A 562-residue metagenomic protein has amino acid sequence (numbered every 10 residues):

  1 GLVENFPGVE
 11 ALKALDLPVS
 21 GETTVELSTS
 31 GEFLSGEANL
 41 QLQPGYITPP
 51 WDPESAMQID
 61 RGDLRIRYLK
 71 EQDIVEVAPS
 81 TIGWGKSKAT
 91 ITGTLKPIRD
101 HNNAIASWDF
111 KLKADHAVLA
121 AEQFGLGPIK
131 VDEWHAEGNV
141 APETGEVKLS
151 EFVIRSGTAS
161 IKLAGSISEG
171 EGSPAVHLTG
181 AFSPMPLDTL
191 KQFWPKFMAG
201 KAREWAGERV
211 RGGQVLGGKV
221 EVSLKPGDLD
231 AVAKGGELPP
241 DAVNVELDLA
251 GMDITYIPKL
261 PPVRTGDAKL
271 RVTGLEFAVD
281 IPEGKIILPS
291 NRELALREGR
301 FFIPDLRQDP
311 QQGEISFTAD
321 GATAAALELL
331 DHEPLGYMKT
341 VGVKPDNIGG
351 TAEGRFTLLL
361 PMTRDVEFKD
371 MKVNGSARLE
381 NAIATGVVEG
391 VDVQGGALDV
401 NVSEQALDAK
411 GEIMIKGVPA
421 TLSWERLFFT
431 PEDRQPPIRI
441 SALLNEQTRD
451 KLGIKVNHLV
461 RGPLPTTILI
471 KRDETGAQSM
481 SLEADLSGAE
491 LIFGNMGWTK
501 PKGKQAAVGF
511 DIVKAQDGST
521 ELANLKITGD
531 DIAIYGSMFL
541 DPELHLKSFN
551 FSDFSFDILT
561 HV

Functional and structural regions predicted by a protein language model:
G1-F33, N39-K88, T94-F152, H177-I254 (+4 more regions): Extended amphipathic, helix-rich lipid-handling scaffolds
L34, P240-D241, V263-G266, D370-M371 (+2 more regions): Short "repeat-start/strand-capping" segments in structured domains, especially the N-termini of parallel beta-helix
Q72-V75, K86-A89, T144-V147, T158-I161 (+5 more regions): Coil-to-beta-strand transition motifs
W84-K86, S156-T158, N291, I415-G417 (+1 more regions): Glycine-centered tight beta-turn/hairpin loop motif at sheet-sheet or coil-to-beta transitions
G93-T94, G165, S537: Short, T/G/N/S-enriched strand-turn elements that build extracellular solenoid repeat scaffolds
V147-L149, I161-L163, L247, G266 (+5 more regions): Extended, hydrophobic alpha-helical segments in both membrane/secreted and soluble proteins
Y256-K259, T385-V387: Surface-exposed loop/turn positions within long extracellular repeat scaffolds, especially the passenger domains
E283-K285: Extended hydrophobic/aromatic segments used for targeting, binding, or gating
